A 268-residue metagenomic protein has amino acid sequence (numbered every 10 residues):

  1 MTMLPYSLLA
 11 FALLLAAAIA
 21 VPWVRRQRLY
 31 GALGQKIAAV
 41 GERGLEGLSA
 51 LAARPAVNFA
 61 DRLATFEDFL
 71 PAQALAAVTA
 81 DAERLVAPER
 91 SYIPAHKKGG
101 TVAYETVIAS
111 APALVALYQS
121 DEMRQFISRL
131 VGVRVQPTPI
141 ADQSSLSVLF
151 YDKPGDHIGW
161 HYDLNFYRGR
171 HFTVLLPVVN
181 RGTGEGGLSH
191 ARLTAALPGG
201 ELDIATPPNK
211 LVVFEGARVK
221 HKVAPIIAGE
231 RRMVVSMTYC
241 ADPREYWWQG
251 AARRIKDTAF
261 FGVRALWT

Functional and structural regions predicted by a protein language model:
M1-F59, R253-T268: Fe(II)/2-oxoglutarate
T2, E185-T268: Catalytic core of Fe(II)/2-oxoglutarate
E42-V131: Non-heme Fe(II)/2-oxoglutarate
D61, H171-T173, R232-S236: Short hydrophobic/aromatic beta-strand or adjacent loop that forms the aromatic wall/cage of a ligand/substrate-binding
E67-L70, D152, Y239: Short beta-strand-to-loop capping motifs
D81, Y162-D163, A195: "Short basic amphipathic alpha-helical interaction patches in structured regions
A82, V178, Y239-A241: Short beta-strand segments enriched in hydrophobic/aromatic residues within well-folded beta-rich domains
P94-V115, Q119-G186: Conserved double-stranded beta-helix
